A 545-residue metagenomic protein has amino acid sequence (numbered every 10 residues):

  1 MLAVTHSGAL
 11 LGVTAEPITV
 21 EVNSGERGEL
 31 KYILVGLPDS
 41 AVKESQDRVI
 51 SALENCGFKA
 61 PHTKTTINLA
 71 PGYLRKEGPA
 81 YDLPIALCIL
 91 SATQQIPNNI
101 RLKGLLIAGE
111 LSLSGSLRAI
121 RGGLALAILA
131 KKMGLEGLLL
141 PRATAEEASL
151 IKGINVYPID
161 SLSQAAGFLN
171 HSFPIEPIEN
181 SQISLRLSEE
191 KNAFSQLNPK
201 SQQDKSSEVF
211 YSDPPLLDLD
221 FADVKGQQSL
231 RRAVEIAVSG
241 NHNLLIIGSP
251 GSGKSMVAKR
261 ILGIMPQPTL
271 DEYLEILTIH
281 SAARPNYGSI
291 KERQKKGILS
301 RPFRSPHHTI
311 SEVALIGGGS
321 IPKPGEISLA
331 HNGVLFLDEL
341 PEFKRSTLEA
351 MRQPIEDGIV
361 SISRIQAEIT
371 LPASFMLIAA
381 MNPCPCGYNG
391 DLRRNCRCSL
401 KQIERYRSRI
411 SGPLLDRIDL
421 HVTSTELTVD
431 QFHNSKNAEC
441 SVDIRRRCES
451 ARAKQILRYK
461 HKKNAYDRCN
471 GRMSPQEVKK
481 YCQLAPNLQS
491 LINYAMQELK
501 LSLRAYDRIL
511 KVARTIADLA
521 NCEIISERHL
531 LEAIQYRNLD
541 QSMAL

Functional and structural regions predicted by a protein language model:
M1-L244, A505-Y506, E523-L545: Peripheral, non-AAA+ core regions of ATP-driven protein-machinery
I18-G25, L315, D419-T423: Short beta-strand elements
V35-Q46, P61, N68-G78, I321-P322 (+1 more regions): Basic, amphipathic alpha-helical bundle interface domains used for macromolecular binding and assembly
L113, L335-F336, E342-F343, V429: Residues immediately C-terminal
E136-P141, N155-I159, L244-I247, Q267 (+3 more regions): Short hydrophobic alpha-helical runs that function as membrane-insertion/retention elements
E235, K296-P302, E312-L335, E368: Conserved alpha-helical scaffold flanking the Walker A/P-loop in AAA+ ATPase domains
L244-K295: Walker A/P-loop
N332, D338-L340, A350: Walker B catalytic acidic pair
